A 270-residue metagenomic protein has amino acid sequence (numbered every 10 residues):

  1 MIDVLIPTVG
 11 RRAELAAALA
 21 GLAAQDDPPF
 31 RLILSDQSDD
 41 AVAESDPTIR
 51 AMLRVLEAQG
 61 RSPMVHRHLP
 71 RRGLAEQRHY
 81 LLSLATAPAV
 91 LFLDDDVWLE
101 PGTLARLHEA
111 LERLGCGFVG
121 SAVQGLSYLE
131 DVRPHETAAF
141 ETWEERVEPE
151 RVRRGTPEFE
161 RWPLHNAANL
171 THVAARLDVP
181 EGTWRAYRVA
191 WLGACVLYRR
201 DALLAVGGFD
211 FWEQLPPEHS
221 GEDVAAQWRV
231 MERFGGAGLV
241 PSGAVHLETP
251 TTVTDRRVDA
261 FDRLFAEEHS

Functional and structural regions predicted by a protein language model:
R11-A24: Short, well-formed alpha-helical segments that are part of the catalytic scaffolds of diverse glycosyltransferases
A17, W184-D201, A205-S270: C-terminal catalytic/acceptor-binding lobe
G21-R67: Acidic donor-binding segment of Leloir-type glycosyltransferases
H68-A85: Glycine-rich, basic loop-to-helix element that forms the pyrophosphate-binding segment of sugar-nucleotide handling
A75, R151-H172, D178-Y198: A recurrent flexible, glycine/aromatic-enriched loop bordering the glycosyltransferase active site that acts as
V90: Short aromatic/hydrophobic "clamp" motif used to bind/position activated sugar donors
D94-W98: The conserved acidic donor/metal-binding loop of glycosyltransferases
L104-P163: Conserved donor NDP-sugar-binding/catalytic core segment of glycosyltransferases
